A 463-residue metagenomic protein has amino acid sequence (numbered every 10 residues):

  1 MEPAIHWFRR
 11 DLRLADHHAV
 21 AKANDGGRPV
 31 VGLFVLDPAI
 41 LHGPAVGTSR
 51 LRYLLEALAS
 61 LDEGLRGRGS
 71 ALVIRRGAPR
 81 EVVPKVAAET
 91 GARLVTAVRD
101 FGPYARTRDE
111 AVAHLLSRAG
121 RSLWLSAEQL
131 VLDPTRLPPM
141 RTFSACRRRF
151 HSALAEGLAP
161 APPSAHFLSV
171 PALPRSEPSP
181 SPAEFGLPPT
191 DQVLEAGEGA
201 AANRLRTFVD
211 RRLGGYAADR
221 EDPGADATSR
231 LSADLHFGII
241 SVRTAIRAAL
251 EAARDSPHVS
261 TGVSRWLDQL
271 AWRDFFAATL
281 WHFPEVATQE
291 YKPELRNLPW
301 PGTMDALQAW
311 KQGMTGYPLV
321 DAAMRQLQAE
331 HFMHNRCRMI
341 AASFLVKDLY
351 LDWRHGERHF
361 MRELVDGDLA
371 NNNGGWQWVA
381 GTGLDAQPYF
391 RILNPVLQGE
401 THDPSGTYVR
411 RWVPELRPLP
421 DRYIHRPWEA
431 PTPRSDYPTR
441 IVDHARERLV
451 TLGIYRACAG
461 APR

Functional and structural regions predicted by a protein language model:
M1-L158, R325, N371, G453-C458 (+1 more regions): Trp/Phe/Arg-rich N-terminal binding region typifying the photolyase-homology
A19, A57, L61, A201-F208 (+6 more regions): Alpha-helical packing segments of well-folded alpha/beta enzyme cores
A45, L307, S435-P438: Short coil/turn segments at secondary-structure junctions
R50, L54, Q312, G316 (+2 more regions): Residue-level preference for long, well-ordered alpha-helices that form the structural scaffold of enzyme catalytic
R121, P139-E290, E294, H402-D403 (+1 more regions): Glycine/tryptophan-enriched, flexible segments
D226-P414: Active-site-proximal binding-pocket segments
